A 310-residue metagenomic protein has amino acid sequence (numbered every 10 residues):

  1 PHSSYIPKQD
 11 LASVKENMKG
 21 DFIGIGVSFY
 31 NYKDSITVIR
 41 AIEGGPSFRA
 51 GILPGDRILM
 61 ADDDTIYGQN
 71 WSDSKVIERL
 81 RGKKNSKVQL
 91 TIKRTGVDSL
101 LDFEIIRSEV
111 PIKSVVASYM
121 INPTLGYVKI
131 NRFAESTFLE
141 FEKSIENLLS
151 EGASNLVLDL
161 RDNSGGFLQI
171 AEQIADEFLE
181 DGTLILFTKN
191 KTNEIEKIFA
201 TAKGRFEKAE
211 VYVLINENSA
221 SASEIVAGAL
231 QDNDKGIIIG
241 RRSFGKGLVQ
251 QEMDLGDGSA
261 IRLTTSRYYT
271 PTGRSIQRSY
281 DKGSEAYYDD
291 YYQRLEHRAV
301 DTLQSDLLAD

Functional and structural regions predicted by a protein language model:
H2-R40: PDZ/PDZ-like peptide-tail recognition elements
A12, T37-R40, P46-L53, D62-T65 (+1 more regions): Cleft-lining beta-strand/loop regions that shape enzyme active-site pockets
Y30, T91-T95, Y269: A generic structural motif
G55-R57: Structural motif
R262-L263: Short, small/polar residue-rich loop motifs at catalytic or cofactor-binding pockets
P271-D310: Conserved functional hotspot residues or short segments at active or partner-binding sites across diverse domains
